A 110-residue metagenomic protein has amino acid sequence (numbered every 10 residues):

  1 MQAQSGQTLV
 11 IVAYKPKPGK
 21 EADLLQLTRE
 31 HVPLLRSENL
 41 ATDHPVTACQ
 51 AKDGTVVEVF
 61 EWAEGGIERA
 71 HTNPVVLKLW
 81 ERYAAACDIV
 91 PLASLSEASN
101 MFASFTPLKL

Functional and structural regions predicted by a protein language model:
M1-A3, L110: Basic/polar N-terminal segments that are highly enriched at the extreme N-terminus, encompassing both cleavable
A3, V10, A22, P33 (+3 more regions): A structure-centric feature marking long, well-folded core domains of fungal metabolic enzymes and membrane transporters
Q7-K15, V57-V59: Active-site-flanking beta-strand signature of metal-NTP-handling nucleotidyl enzymes and homologous cyclase-like
K15-L27: Short, surface-exposed ligand-recognition loops at beta-strand->loop->(often short) alpha-helix junctions that present
T28, V32: Short amphipathic alpha-helical/adjacent loop interface patches that line ligand and macromolecule-binding sites
P33-V46, E61-E97: An amphipathic, aromatic/His-enriched active-site/gating alpha helix that lines ligand/cofactor pockets
T47-D53: A short beta-turn/loop motif at secondary-structure boundaries
A98-L110: Short, low-order "capping/linker" segments at domain edges
